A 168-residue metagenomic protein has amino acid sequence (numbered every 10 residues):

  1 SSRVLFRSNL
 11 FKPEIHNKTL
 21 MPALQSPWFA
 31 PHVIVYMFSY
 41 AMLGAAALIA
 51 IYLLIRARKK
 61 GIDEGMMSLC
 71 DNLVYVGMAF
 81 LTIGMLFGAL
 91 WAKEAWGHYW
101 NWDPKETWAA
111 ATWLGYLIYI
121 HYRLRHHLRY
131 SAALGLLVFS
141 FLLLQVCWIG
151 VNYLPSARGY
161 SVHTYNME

Functional and structural regions predicted by a protein language model:
S1-L5: Short, small-residue-biased leader/transition segments that mark boundaries at the very start of proteins
F6-R7, I51, V76, L86 (+2 more regions): Hydrophobic residues within the alpha-helical transmembrane core of Major Facilitator Superfamily
E14-I34, F87-P104, Y153-E168: Membrane-interface interhelical loops and short amphipathic "cap" helices that link adjacent transmembrane segments
I15, I49-K60, W91-E94, H98 (+2 more regions): Juxtamembrane transmembrane-helix termini
I34-Y52, A109-Y122: Hydrophobic cores of alpha-helical transmembrane segments in multi-pass inner/ER membrane proteins, independent
I62-A79, L136: Interfacial segments of alpha-helical transmembrane regions
F80-H127: Glycine/small-residue-rich hydrophobic helix-like segments
G97-L114, R129-V146, G150-E168: Membrane-interface transmembrane-helix boundary segments in multi-pass integral membrane proteins
